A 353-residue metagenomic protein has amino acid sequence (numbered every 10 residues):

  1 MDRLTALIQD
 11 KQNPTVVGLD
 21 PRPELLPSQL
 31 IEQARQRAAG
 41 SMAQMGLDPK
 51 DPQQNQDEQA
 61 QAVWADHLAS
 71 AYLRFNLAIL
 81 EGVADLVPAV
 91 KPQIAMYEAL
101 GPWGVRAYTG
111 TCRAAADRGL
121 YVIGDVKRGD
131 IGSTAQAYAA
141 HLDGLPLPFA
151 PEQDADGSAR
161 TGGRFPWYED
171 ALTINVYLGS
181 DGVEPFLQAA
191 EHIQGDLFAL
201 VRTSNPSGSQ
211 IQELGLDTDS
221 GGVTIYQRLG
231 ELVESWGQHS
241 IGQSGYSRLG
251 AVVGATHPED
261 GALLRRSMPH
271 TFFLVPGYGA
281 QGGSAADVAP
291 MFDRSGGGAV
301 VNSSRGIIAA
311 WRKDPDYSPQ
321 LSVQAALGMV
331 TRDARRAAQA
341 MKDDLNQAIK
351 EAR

Functional and structural regions predicted by a protein language model:
M1-G82, L327: N-terminal glycine-rich anion-binding loop in soluble enzyme alpha/beta folds
I8, L80-L86, C112-D117, L187-H192 (+2 more regions): Acidic (Asp/Glu)-rich catalytic clusters
V17, V90, D125, L172 (+2 more regions): Conserved, mostly hydrophobic/aromatic
V83-P88, P92-R160, F165, H257-G261: N-terminal active-site wall of soluble small-molecule enzyme domains
V87, W167-D170, E191-F198, G245 (+2 more regions): Glycine-enriched alpha-helix->loop->beta-strand junction motifs that scaffold or abut catalytic
D130-L249: Conserved anion-binding
A255-N302, G306-K313: A C-terminal functional module that forms or caps the active site or interfaces directly with catalytic machinery
V288-P290, R294, A309-R353: C-terminal helical cap(s) of enzyme catalytic domains, especially alpha/beta-barrels
